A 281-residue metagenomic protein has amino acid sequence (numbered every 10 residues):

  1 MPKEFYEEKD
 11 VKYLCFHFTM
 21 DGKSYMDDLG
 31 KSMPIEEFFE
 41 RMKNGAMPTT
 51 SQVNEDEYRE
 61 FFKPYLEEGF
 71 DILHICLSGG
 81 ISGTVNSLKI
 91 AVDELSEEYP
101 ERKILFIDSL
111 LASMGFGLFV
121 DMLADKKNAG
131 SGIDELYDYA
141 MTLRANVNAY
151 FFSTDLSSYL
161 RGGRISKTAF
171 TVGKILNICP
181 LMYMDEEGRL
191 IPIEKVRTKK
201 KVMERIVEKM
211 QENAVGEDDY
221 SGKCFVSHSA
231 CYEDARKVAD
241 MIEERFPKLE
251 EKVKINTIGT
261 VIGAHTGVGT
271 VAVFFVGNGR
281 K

Functional and structural regions predicted by a protein language model:
M1-E57: N-terminal glycine-rich anion-binding loop in soluble enzyme alpha/beta folds
M1-Y25, L73, G80-D93, Y99-L105 (+1 more regions): Mixed-charge interfacial surface used for oligomerization/domain docking and macromolecular partner engagement
K43-G79, N86-I90, Y137: Glycine-rich phosphate- or other oxyanion-binding loops that anchor nucleotides, phosphorylated ligands
